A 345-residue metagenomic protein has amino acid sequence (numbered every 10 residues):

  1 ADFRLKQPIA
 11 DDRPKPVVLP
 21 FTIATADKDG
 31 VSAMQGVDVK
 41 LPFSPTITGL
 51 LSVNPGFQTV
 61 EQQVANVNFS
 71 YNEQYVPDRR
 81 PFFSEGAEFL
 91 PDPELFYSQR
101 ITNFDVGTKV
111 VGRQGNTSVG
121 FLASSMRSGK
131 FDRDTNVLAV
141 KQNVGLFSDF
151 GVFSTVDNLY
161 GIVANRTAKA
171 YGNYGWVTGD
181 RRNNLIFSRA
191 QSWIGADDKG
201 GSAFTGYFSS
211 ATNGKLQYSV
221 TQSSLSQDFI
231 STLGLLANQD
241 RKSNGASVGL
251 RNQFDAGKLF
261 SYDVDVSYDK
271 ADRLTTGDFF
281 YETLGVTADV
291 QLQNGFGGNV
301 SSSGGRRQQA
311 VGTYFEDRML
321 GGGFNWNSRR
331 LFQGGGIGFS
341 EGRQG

Functional and structural regions predicted by a protein language model:
A1, E61-K109, V119-F131, D228-Q239: Surface-exposed coil loops of outer-membrane beta-barrel proteins
A1-G30, N54, Q58-V60, N66-N68 (+1 more regions): Structural signature for solvent-exposed beta-strand/loop edge elements and short helix-capping sites, enriched
D2-D11, F43-I47, Q114-N116, K141-L146 (+7 more regions): Outer-membrane beta-barrel proteins
A10-D27, V76-L90, G112, N116-F121 (+4 more regions): Transmembrane beta-strand segments of Gram-negative outer membrane beta-barrel proteins
P14, A24, D29-Q35, T102-V106 (+7 more regions): Residues that define the transmembrane beta-barrel architecture of outer-membrane proteins
K15-L50, P55, V106-V163: A conserved hydrophobic secondary-structure block that centers on an alpha-helix together with its immediately flanking
N103, R182, F187-G345: Exposed, low-structure sequence patches enriched in small/polar residues
F131-D134, G145-G206: Beta-propeller domains
